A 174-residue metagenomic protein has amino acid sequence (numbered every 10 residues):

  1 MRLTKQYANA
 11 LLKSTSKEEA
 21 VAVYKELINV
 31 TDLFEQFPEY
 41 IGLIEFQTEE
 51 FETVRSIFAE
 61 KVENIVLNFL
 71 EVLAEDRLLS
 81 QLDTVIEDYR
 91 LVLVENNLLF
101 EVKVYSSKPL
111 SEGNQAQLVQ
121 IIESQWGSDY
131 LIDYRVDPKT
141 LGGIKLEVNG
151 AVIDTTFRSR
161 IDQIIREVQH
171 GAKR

Functional and structural regions predicted by a protein language model:
M1-R174: Elongated, mostly alpha-helical coiled-coil "stalk/stator" tethers of large membrane protein machines
